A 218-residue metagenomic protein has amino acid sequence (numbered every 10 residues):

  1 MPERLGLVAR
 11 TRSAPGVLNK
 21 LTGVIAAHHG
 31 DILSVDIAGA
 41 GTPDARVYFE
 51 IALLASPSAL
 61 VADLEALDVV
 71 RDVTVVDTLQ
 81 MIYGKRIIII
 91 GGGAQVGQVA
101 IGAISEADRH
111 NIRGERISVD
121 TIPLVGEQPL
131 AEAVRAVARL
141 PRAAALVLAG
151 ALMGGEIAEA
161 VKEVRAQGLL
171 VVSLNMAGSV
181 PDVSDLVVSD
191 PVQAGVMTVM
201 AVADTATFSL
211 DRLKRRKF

Functional and structural regions predicted by a protein language model:
M1-I90, V96, E106, T121-V125 (+1 more regions): A conserved regulatory-domain signal marking ACT and ACT-like small-molecule sensing domains and adjacent regulatory
V73-V76, M81-S209, L213-K217: Conserved mixed alpha/beta catalytic, RNA-binding, or beta-rich assembly cores of soluble enzyme, regulatory
